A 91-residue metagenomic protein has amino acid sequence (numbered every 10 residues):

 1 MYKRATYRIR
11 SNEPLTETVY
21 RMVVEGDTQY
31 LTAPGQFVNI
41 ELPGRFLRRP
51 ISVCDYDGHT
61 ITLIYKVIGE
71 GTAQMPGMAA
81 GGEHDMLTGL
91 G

Functional and structural regions predicted by a protein language model:
Y2-G82: Ferredoxin-reductase
E41, L87-T88: Residue-level recognition of conserved beta-strand edge/terminus positions
